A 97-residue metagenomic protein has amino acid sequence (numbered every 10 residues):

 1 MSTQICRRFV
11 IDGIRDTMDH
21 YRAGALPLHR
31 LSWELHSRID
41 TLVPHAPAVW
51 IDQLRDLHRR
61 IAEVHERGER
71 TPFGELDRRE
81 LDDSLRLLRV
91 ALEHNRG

Functional and structural regions predicted by a protein language model:
M1-G97: Acidic, Ser/Pro/Thr-rich low-complexity regulatory regions and the short amphipathic helical interaction modules they
